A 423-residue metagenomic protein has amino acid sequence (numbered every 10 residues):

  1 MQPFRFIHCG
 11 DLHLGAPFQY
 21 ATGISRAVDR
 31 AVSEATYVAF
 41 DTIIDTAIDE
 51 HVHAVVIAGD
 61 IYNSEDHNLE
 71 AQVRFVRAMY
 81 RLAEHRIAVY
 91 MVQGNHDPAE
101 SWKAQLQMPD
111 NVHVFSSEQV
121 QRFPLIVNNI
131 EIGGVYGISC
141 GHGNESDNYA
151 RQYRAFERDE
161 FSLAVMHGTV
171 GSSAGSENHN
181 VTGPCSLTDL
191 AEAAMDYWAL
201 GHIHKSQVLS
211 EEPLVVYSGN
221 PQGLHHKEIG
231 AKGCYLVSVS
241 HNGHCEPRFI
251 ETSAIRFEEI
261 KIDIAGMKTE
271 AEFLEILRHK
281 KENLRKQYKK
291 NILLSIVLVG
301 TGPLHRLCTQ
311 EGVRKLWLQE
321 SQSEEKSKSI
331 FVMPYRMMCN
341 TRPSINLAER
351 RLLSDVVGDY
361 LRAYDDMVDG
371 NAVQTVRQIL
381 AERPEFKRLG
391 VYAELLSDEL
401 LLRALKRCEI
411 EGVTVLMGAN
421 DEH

Functional and structural regions predicted by a protein language model:
M1-A71, D398: N-terminal active-site segment of His-dependent metallophosphoesterases
P3, H51-V52, E131, E160 (+3 more regions): Short loop/turn motifs at secondary-structure junctions
G15, D60-S64, T169-S172, T301-P303: A short, flexible beta-alpha/helix-coil linker loop
Q19, S25, A54, E65-V216 (+1 more regions): His/Asp/Glu-rich metal-coordinating catalytic cores of metallo-dependent phosphodiesterases/hydrolases acting on
Y37-I48, V73-V76, A150-R154, L274-E282: Amphipathic, non-transmembrane alpha-helical secondary structure
K227, L236-H241, E246-I262, T269: Glycine-rich, Lys/Arg-enriched anion-binding loops that position phosphate/diphosphate groups for phosphoryl
T252-H423: Accessory, non-catalytic peripheral segments of nucleic-acid enzymes
